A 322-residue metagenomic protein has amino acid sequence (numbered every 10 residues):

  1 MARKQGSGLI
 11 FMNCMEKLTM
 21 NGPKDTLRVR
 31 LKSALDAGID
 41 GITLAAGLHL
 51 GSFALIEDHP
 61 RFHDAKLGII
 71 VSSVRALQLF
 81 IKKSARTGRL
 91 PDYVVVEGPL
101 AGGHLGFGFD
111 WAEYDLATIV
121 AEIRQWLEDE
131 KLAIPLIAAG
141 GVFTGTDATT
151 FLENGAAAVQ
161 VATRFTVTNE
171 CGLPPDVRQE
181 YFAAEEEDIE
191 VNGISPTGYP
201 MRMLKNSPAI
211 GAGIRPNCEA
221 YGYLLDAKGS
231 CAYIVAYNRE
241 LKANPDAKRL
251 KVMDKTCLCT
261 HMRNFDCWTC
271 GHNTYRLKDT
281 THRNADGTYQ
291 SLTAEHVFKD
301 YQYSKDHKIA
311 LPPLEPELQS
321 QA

Functional and structural regions predicted by a protein language model:
M1-E130, K299-A322: Active-site entrance/lid segments in N-terminal catalytic domains of soluble metabolic enzymes
A101-L116, V120, R124-P135, F143-T149 (+1 more regions): Conserved active-site-proximal phosphate/metal-binding subdomains
